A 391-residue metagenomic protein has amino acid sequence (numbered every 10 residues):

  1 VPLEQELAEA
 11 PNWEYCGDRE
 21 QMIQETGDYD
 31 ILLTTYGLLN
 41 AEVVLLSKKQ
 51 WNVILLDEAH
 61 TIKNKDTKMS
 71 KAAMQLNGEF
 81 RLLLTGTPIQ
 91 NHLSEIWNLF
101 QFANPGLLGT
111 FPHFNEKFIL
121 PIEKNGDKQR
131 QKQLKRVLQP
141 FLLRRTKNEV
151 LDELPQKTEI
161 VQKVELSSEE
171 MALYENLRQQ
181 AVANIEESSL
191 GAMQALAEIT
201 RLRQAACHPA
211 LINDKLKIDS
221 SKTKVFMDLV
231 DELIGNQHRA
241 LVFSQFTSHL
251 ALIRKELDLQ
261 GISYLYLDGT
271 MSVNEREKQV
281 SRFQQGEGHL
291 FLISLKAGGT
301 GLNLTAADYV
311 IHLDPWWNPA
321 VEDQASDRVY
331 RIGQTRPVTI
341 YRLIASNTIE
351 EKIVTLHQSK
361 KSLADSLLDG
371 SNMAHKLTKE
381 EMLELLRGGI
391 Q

Functional and structural regions predicted by a protein language model:
V1-G126, K135-Q391: ASCE P-loop NTPase motor core, strongest for the SF2 helicase catalytic module
Q131-Q133: Long, charge-dense, solvent-exposed interaction surfaces that engage phosphate-rich ligands
